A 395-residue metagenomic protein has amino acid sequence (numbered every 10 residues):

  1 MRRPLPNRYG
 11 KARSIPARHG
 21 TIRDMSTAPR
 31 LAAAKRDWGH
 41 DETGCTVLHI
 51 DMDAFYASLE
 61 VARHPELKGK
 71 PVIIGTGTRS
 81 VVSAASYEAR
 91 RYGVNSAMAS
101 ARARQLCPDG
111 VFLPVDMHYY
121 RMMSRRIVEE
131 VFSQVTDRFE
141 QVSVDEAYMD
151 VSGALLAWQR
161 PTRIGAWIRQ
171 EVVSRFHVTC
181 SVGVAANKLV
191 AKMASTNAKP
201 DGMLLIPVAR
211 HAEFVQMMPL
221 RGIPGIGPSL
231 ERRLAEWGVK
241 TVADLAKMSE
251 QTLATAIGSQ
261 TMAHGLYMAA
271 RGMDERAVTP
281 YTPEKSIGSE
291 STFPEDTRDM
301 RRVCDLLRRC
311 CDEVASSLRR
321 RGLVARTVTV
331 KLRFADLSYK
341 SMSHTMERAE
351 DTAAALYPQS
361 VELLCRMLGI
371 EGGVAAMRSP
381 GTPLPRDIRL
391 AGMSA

Functional and structural regions predicted by a protein language model:
R2-H264, V278: Gly/Gly-Pro- and Ser/Thr-rich, intrinsically disordered tail segments characteristic of DNA damage-repair and tolerance
I22-D24, H40, G222, L230-L390: DNA-contacting surface of Y-family translesion DNA polymerases
A147-G153, Y339-H344, A395: Short, hydrophobic beta-strand segments
S152, A185-N187, R333, A391-A395: Short loop/turn motifs enriched for small/polar and acidic residues
T179-S181, D387-G392: Residues at or immediately flanking beta-strands
